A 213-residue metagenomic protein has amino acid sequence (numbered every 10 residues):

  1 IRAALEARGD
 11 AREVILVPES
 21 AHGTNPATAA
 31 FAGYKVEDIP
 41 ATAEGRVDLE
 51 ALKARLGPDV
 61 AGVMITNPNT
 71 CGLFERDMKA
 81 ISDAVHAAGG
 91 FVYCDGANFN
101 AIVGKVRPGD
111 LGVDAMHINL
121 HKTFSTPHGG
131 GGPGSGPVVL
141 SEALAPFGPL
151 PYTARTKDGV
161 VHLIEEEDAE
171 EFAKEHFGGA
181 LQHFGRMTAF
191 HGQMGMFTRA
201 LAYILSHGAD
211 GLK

Functional and structural regions predicted by a protein language model:
I1-H176: Conserved PLP-enzyme active-site core in the AAT-like
E165-K213: Structural motif of enzymes handling amino- and sulfur-group chemistry
